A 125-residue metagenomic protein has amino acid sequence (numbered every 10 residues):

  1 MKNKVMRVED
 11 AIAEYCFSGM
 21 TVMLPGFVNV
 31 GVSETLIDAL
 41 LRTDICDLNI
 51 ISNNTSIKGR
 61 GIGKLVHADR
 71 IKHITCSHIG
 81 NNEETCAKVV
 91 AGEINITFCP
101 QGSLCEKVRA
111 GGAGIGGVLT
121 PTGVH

Functional and structural regions predicted by a protein language model:
M1-H125: Conserved alpha/beta enzyme-core scaffold
